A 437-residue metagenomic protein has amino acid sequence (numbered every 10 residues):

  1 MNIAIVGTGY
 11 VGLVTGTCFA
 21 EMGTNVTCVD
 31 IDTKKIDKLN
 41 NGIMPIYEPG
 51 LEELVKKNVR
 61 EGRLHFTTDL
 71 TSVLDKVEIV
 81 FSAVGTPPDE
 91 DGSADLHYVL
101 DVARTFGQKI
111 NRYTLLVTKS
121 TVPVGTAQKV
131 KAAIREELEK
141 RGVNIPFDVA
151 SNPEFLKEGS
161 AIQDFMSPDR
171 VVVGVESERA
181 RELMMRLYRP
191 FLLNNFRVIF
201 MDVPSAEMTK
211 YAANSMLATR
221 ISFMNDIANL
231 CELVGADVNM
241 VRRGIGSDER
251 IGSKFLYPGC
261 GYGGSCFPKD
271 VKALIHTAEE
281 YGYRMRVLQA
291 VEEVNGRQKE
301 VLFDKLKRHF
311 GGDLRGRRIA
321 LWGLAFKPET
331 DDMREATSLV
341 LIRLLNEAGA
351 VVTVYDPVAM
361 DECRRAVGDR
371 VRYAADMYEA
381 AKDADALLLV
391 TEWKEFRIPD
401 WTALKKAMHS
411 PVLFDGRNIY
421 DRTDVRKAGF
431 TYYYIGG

Functional and structural regions predicted by a protein language model:
M1-G437: Structural/interface elements that position substrates and couple domains in central-metabolism enzymes
